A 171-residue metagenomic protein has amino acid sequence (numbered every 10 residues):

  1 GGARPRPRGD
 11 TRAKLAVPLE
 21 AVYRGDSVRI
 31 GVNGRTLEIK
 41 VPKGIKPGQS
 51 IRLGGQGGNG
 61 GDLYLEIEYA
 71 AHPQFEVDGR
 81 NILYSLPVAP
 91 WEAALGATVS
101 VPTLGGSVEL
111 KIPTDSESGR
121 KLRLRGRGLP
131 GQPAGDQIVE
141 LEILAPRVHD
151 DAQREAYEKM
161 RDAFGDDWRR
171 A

Functional and structural regions predicted by a protein language model:
G1-R29, G58-N59, Y64, F164-A171: Post-J-domain flank of DnaJ/Hsp40 co-chaperones
D10, P18-G25, G31-S50: Glycine/acidic-rich beta-strand-loop module
R35-T36, K40-A171: Intrinsically disordered, low-complexity linker/assembly segments
